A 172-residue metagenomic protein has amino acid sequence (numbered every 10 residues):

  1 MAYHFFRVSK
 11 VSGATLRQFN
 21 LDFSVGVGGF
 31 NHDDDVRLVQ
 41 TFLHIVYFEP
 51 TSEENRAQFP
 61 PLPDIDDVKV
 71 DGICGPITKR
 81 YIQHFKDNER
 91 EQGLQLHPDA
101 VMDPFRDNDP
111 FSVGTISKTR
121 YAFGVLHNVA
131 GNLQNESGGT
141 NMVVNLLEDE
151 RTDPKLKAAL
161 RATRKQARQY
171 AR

Functional and structural regions predicted by a protein language model:
M1-R172: Cell-envelope/ECM-targeting effectors and their regulatory/trafficking segments
